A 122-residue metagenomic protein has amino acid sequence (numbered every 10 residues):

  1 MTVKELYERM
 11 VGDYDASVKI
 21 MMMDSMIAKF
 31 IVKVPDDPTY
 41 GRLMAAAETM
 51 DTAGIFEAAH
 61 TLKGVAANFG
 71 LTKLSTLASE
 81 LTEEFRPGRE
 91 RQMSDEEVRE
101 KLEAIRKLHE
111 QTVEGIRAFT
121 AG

Functional and structural regions predicted by a protein language model:
M1-E57, T61-G122: Two-component system phosphorelay core
